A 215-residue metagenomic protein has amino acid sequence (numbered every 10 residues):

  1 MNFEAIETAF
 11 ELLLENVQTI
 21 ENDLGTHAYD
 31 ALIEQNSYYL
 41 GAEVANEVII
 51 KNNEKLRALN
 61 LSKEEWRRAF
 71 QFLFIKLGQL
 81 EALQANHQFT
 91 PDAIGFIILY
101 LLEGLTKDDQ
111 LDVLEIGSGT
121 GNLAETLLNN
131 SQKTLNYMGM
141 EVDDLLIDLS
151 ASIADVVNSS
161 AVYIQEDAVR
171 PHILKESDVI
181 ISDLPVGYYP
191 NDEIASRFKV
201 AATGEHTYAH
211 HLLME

Functional and structural regions predicted by a protein language model:
M1-G78: A short N-terminal interaction module
D92-D109: Conserved alpha-helix/loop element of class I SAM-dependent methyltransferases that forms part of the SAM/SAH-binding
D109-G119: Conserved class I S-adenosyl-L-methionine
T120-K133: Conserved SAM-binding loop of SAM-dependent methyltransferases across substrates and taxa, primarily the Class I
N136-E141: Conserved SAM-binding motif I beta-strand of class I
S150: Conserved SAM-binding loop
N158-A168: Conserved SAM-binding strand-loop segment of SAM-dependent methyltransferases
D183-E215: Mobile active-site "lid"/loop adjacent to the S-adenosyl-L-methionine
